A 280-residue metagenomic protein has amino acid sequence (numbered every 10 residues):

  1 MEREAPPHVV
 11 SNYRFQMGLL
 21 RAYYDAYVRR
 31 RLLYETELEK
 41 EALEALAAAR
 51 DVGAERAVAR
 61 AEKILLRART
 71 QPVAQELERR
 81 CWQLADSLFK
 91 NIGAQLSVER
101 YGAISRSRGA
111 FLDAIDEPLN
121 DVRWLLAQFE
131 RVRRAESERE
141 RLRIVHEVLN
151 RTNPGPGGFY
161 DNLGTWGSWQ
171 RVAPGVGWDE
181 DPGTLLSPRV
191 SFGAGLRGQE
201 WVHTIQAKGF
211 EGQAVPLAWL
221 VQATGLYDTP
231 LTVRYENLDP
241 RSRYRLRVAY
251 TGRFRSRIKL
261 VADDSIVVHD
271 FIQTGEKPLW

Functional and structural regions predicted by a protein language model:
M1-L238, Y244-R245: Catalytic domains of carbohydrate-active enzymes that cleave complex glycans
V233-Y235, L260, W280: Generic structural hydrophobic/aromatic packing signal, biased to beta-strands
R241, T251-R255: Short proline/glycine-enriched turn/loop motifs at strand-loop junctions of beta-rich domains
S242-V248, K277-W280: Short, well-structured beta-strand segments within conserved domains
F254-V268: Short, surface-exposed beta-strand/strand-loop-strand elements in extracellular ectodomains
V267-W280: Extracellular carbohydrate recognition and processing domains and analogous Trp-centered ligand-binding platforms
